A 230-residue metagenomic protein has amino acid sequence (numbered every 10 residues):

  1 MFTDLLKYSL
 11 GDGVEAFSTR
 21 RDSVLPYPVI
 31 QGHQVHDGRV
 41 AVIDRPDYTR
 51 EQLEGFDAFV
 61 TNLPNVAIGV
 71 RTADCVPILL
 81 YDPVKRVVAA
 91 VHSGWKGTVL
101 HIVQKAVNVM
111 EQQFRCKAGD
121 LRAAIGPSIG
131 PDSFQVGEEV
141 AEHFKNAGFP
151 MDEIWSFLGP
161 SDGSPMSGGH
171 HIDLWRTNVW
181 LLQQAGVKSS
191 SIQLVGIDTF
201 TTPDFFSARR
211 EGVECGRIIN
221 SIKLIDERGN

Functional and structural regions predicted by a protein language model:
M1-N230: Active-site microenvironment for binding and transforming phosphate-containing groups
